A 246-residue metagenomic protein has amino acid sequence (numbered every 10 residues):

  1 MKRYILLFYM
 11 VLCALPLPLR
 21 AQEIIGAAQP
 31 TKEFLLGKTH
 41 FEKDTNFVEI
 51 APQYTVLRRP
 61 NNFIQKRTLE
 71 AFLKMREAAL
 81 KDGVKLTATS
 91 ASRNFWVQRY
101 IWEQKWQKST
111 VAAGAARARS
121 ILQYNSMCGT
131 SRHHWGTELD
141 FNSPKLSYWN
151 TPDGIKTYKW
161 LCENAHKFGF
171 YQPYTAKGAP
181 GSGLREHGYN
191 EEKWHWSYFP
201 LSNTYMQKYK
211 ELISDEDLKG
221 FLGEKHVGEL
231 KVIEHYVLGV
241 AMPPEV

Functional and structural regions predicted by a protein language model:
M1-I24: Bacterial Sec-dependent N-terminal signal peptides
L19-A91, F95-V246: Extracytoplasmic cell-surface/polysaccharide-interacting catalytic and binding patches
